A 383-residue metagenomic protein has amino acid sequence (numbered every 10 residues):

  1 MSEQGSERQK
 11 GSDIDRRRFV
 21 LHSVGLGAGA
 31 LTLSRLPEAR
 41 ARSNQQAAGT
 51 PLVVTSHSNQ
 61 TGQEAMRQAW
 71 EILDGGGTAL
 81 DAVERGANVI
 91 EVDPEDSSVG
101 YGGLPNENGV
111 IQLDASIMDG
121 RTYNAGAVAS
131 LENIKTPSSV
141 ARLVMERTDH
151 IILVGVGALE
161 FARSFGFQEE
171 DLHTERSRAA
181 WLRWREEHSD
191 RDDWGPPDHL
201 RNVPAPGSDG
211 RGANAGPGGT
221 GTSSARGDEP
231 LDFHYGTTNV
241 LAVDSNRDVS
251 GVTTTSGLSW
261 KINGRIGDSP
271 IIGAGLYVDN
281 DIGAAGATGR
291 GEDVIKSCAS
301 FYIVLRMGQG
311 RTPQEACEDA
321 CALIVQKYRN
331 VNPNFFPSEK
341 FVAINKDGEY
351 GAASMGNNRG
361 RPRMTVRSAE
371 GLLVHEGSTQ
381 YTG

Functional and structural regions predicted by a protein language model:
E3-G27: N-terminal secretory signal peptides and thylakoid transit peptides that target proteins across membranes
L21-L31, R42-G383: Alpha/propeptide regions of enzymes that mature by internal proteolysis
S34-L36: N-terminal signal peptide c-region/cleavage motif recognized by signal peptidases
